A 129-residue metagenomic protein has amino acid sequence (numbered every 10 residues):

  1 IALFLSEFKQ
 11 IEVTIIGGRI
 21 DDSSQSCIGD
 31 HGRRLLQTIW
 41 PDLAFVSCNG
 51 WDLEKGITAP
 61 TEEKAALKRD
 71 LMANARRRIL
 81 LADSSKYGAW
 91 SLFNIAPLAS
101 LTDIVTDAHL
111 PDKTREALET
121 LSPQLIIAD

Functional and structural regions predicted by a protein language model:
A2-D129: Conserved phosphate- and dinucleotide-binding cores of soluble alpha/beta proteins, encompassing both enzyme active
